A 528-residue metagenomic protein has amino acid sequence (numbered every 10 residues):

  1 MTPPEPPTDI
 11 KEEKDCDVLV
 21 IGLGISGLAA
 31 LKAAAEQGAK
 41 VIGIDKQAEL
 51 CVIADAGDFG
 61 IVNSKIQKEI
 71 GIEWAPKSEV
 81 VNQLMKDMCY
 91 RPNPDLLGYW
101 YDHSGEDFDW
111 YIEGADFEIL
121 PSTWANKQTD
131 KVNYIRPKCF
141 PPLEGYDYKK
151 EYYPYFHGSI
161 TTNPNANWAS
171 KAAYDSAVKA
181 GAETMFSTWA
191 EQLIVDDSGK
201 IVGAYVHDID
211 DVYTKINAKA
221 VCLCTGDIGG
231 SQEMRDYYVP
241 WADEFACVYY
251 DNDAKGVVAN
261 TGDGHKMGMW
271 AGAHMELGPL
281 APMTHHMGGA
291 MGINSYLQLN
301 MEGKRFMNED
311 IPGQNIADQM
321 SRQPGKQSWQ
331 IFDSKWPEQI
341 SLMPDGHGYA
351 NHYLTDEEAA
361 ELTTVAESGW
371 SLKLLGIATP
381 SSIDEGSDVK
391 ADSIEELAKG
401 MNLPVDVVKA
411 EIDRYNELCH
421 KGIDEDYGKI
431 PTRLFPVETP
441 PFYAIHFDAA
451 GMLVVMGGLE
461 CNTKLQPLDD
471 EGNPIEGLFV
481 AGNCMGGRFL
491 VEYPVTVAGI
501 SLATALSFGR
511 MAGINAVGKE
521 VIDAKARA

Functional and structural regions predicted by a protein language model:
M1-V18, E36, V521, K525-R527: Extreme N-terminal leader/targeting segments of oxidoreductases
V18-I42: N-terminal Rossmann-like FAD-binding beta1-loop-alpha1 element of flavoenzymes
E36-A56: Glycine-rich FAD pyrophosphate-binding loop
A54, Y101-V212, Q232-E233, C419-T439: Conserved redox-cofactor binding core of oxidoreductases
A75-G145, V389-P404, V408: Rossmann-like flavin
Q192, S393-E396, G400, V407-E492: A glycine-rich dinucleotide-binding beta-alpha-beta segment and adjacent secondary-structure elements that constitute
I209-H286, L502-M511: Glycine-rich loop(s) and the adjacent beta-strand/alpha-helix scaffold that form part
H265-M267, A271-G400: An anion/pyrophosphate-binding glycine-rich loop and adjacent beta-alpha core in soluble alpha-beta enzymes
